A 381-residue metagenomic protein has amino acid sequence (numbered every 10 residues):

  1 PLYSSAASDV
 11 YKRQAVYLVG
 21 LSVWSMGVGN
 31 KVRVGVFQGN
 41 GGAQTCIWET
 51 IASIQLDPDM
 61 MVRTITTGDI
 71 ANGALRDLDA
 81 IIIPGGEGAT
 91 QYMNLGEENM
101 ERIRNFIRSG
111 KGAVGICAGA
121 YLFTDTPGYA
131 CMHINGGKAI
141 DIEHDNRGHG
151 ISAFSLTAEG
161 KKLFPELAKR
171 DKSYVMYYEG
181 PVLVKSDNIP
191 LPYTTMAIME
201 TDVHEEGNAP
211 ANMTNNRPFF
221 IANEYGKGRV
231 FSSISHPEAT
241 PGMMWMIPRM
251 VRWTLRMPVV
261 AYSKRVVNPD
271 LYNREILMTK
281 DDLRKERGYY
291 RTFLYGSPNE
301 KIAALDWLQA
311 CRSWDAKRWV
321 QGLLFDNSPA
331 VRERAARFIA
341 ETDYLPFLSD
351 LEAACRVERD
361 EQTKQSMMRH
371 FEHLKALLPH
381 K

Functional and structural regions predicted by a protein language model:
P1-Q14: Single conserved hydrophobic/aromatic residue that forms the stacking wall/gate of nucleotide- or nucleobase-binding
V32, R104, C131, R217 (+2 more regions): Extracellular ligand-binding/catalytic regions of CAZymes and related secreted enzymes and adhesion modules
A89-A168: A glycine-rich, often tryptophan-bearing local segment used as a flexible ligand/cofactor-contacting loop or short
S152-G226, I234-P241: Catalytic beta-strand/loop cores that center a nucleophilic Ser/Cys/Thr and support acyl-enzyme chemistry
L283-T292, S313-F325, Y344-R356, L378-K381: Amphipathic alpha-helical scaffolding segments comprising HEAT/armadillo-like alpha-solenoid repeats
G296-S297, N327-S328, R359-D360: Short inter-helical turns and helix N-cap capping residues of alpha-solenoid HEAT/ARM repeat scaffolds
